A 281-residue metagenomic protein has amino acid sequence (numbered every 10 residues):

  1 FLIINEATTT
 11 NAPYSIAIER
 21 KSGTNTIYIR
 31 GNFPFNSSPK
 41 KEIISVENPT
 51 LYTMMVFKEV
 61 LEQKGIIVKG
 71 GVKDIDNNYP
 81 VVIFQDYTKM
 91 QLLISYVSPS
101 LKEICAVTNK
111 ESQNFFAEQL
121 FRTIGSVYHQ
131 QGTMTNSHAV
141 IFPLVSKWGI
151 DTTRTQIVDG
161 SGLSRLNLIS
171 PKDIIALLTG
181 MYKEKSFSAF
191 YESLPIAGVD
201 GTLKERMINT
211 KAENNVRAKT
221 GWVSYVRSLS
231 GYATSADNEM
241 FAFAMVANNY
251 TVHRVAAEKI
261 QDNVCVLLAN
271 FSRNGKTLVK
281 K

Functional and structural regions predicted by a protein language model:
F1-T152, N270-K281: Conserved serine DD-peptidase/penicillin-binding transpeptidase domain and beta-lactam-recognizing active-site
E111-N114, E118-K281: Small-residue-rich helix-loop
